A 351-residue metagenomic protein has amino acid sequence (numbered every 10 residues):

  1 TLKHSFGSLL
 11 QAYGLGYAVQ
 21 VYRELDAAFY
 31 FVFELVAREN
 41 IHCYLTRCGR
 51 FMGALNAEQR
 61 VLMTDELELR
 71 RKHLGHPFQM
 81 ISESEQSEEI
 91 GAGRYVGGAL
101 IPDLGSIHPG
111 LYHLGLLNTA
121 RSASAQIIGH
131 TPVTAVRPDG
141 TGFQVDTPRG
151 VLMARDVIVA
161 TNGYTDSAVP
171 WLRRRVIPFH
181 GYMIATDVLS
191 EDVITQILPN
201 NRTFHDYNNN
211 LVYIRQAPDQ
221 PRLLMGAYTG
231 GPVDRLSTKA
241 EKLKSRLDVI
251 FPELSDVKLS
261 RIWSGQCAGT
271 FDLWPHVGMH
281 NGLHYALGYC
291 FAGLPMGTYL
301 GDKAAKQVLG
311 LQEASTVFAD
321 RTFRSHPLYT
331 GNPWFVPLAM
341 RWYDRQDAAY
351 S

Functional and structural regions predicted by a protein language model:
T1-E83: Dinucleotide-binding Rossmann-like beta1-alpha1 core, especially the glycine-rich loop that anchors the ADP
K3-L15, V96, L223-T229, L283-H284: A short small-residue
L15-Y17, H42-M52, E85-T119, A123 (+1 more regions): Helix-loop-beta segment of a Rossmann-like dinucleotide-binding subdomain
A18-V21, L25-F29, Q59-M63, G105 (+11 more regions): Generic structural signal for well-ordered, non-membrane alpha-helical segments in soluble metabolic enzymes
A27-Y30, V36-T46, V133-A135, T141 (+1 more regions): Active-site substrate-recognition segment that forms the wall of the catalytic cavity or substrate channel
V61-R71, G93-R155: Helical element adjacent to the flavin cofactor pocket in flavoenzyme catalytic cores
Q79-S82, Q126-I128, K258-I262: General small-molecule cofactor/ligand-binding pocket signal
V233-A348: C-terminal catalytic lobe of FAD-dependent flavoproteins
